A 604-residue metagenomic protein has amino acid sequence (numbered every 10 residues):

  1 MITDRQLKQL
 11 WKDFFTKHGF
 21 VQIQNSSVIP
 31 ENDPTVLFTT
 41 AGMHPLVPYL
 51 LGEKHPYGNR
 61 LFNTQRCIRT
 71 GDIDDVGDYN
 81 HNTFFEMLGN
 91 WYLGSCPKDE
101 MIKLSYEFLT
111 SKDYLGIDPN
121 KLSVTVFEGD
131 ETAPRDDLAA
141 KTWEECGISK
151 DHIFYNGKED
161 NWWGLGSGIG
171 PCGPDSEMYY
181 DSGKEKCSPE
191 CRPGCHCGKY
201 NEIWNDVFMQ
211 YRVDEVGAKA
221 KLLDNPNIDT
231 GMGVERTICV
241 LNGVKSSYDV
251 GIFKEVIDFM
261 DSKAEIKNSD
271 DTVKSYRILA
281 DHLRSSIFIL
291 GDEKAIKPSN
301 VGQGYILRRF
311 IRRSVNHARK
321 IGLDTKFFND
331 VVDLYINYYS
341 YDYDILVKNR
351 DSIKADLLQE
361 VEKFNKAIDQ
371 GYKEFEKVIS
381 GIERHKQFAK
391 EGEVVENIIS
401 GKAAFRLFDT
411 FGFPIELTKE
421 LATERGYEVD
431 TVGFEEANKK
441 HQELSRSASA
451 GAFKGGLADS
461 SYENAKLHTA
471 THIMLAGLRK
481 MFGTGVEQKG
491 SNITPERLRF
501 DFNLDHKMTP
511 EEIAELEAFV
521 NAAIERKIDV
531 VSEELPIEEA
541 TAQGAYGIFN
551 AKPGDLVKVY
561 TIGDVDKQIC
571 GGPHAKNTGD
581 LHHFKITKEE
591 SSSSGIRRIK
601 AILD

Functional and structural regions predicted by a protein language model:
M1-D604: A glycine- and charged-residue-rich anion-binding loop/surface
